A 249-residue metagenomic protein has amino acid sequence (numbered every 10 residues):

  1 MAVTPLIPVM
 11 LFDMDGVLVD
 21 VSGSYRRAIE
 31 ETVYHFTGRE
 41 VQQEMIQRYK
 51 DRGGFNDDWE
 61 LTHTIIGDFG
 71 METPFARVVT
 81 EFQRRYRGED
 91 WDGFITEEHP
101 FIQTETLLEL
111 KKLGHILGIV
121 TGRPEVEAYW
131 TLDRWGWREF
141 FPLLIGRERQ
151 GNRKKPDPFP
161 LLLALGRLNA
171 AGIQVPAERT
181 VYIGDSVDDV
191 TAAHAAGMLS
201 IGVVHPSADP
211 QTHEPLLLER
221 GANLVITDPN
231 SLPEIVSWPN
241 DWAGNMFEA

Functional and structural regions predicted by a protein language model:
P5-M14, L18-Q103, L108-E109: N-terminal helical cap/lid subdomain that shapes the substrate entry/recognition surface in HAD-like hydrolases
V17, I29, E105-W135, F141-R147: Substrate-recognition element of Asp-dependent hydrolases with the DxDx(T/V) motif
L18, L117, Y182-I183, V225: Conserved SAM-binding loop
I46-K50, V78, R138-R153: A short, structured active-site edge motif that brings together acidic residues
R138-P142, Q174, N223: Conserved H-loop
K155-V190: Conserved Lys-Pro-Asp/Glu-containing loop-to-beta segment of HAD-superfamily phosphomonoesterases, centered on
Y182-L224: Acidic, Mg2+-coordinating phosphoryl-transfer loop and its flanking beta/alpha structural elements, shared across
N223-S231: Short acidic-hydrophobic, aromatic-tinged amphipathic segments that line or gate anion-handling sites
